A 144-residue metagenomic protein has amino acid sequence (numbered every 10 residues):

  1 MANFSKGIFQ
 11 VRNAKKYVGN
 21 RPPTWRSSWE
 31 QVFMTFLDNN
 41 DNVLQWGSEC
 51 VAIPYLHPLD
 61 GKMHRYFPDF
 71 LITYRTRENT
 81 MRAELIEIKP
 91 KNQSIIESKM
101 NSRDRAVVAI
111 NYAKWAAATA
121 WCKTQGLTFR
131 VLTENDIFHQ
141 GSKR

Functional and structural regions predicted by a protein language model:
M1-R144: Electrostatic, structured charged patches in enzyme active sites and in nucleic-acid/phosphate-binding
